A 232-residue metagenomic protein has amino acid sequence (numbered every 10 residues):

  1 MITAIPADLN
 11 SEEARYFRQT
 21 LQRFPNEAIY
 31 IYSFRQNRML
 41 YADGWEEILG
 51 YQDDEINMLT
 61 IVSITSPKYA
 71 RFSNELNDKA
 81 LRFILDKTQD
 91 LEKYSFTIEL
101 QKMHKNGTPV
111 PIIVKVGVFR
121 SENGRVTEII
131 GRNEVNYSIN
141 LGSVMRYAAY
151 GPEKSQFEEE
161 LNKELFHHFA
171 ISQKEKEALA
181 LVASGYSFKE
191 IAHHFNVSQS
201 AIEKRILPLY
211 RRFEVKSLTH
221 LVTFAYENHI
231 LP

Functional and structural regions predicted by a protein language model:
D8-T60, G151-E159, K163: PAS-family sensory domain signal
A14-F17, Y69-T97: Terminal output helix/cap of sensory domains in signal transduction proteins
E55-E75: PAS-family sensory/regulatory domains
I84, T88-V116, T127: Per-ARNT-Sim (PAS) sensory domains and their PAS-associated C-terminal
K115-I129, N136-S143: Short loop/turn elements at sensory-signaling interfaces that couple input to output
K163-I171: Short amphipathic alpha-helical boundary/capping segments
K174-A178: The N-cap/first-turn positions of alpha helices within or immediately adjacent to helix-turn-helix DNA-binding domains
Y186-H220: Recognition helix of helix-turn-helix DNA-binding domains
